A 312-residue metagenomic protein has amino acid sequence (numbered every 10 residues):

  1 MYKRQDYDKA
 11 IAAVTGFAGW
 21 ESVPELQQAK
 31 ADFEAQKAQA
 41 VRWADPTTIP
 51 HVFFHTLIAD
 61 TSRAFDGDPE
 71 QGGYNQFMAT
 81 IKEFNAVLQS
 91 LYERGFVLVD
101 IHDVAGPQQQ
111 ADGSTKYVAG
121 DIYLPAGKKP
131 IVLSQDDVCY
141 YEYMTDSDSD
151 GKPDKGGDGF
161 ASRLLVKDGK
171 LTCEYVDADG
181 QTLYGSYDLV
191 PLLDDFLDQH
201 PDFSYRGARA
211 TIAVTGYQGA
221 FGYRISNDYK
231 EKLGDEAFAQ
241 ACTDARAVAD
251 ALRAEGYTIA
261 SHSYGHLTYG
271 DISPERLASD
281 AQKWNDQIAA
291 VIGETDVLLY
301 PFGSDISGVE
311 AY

Functional and structural regions predicted by a protein language model:
M1-Q5: Conserved small/polar residues in nucleotide/adenosyl-binding loops
Y7-A10, L26: Short amphipathic alpha-helical segments that mediate assembly, nucleic-acid/protein binding, or membrane association
A10, V14-A18: Alpha-helical solenoid scaffolds that mediate protein-protein interactions, centered on TPR/SEL1-like repeats but also
V23-A40: TPR/TPR-like alpha-solenoid helical repeat scaffolds
D45-V97, T215: N-terminal structural segment of carbohydrate-active enzymes
T47, V52-R63, K116-Y117, P125-I131 (+1 more regions): Metal-dependent polysaccharide deacetylase catalytic core of the NodB/CE4 family, i.e., the active-site-bearing domain
T80-A119, Q240, D244, A289: C-terminal domain-boundary segment and adjacent tail
S307-Y312: Substrate-binding cleft/loops of secretory-pathway carbohydrate-active enzymes
